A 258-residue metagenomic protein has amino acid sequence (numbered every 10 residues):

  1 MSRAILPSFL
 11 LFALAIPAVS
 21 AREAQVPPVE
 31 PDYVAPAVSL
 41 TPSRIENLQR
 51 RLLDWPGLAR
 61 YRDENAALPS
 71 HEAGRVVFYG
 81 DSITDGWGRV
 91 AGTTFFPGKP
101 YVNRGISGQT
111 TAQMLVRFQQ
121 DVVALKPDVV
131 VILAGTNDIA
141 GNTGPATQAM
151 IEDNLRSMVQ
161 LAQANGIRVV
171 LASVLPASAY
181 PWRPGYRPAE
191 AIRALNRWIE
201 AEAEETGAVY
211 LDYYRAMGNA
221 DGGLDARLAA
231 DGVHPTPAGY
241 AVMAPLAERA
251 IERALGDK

Functional and structural regions predicted by a protein language model:
M1-V77, T84, R89, T94 (+2 more regions): N-terminal secretory targeting modules
V26, L175-K258: Catalytic His-Asp segment of secreted/periplasmic serine-dependent ester chemistry enzymes
V77-Y79, V102: Conserved beta-strand elements of the Class I
Y79-G80, A172: Short hydrophobic segments within beta-strands
D85-I106, T111-E152, L175-A177: Oxyanion-hole/transition-state-stabilizing segment in secreted/luminal serine hydrolases and related acyltransferases
L115, Q119, Q148, E152-V159 (+5 more regions): Extracytoplasmic/secreted envelope proteins and their assembly/folding machinery, especially bacterial periplasmic
L133-I139, M158-R193: Active-site segments of SGNH/GDSL-like serine hydrolases that catalyze O-acetyl group transfer/hydrolysis on lipids
Q148-A172, W198-A208: Charged, glycine-enriched surface loops/patches that mediate electrostatic binding to polyanionic ligands
